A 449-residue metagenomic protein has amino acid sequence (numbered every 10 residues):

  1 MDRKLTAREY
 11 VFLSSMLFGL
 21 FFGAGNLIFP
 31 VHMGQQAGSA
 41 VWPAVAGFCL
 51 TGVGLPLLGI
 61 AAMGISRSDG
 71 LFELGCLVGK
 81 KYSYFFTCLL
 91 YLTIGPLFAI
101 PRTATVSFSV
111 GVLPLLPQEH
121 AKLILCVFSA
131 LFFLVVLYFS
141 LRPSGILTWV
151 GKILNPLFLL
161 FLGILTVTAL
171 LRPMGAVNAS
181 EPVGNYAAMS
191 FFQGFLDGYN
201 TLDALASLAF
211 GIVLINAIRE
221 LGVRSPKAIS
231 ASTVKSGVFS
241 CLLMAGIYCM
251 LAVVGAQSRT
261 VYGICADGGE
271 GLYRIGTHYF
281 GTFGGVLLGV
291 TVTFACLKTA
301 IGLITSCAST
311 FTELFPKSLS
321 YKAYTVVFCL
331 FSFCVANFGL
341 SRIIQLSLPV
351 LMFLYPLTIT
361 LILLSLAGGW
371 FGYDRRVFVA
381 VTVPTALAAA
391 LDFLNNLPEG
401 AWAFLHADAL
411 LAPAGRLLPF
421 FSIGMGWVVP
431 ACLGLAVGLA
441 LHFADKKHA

Functional and structural regions predicted by a protein language model:
V11-F22, L92, T168-G175, G184-L251 (+3 more regions): Hydrophobic, membrane-embedded alpha-helices of multi-pass small-molecule transporters
H32, S83-P117, C296-E313: Hydrophobic transmembrane alpha-helices that form the core helical bundles of multi-pass secondary transporters
G54, L58, L157-A169, A206 (+3 more regions): Selective recognition of specific alpha-helical transmembrane segments in multi-pass small-molecule
I65-E73, L131-L154, E220-V223, F333-L346 (+1 more regions): Membrane-water interface regions at transmembrane-helix termini and the short interhelical loops of multi-pass membrane
G70-G79, I247-L297, E313, P349: TM-loop-TM module centered on a large, flexible mid-protein loop between adjacent transmembrane helices in multi-pass
P96, I100, L159-Y186, A204-L205 (+4 more regions): Hydrophobic alpha-helical segments and their helix-loop junctions in multi-pass secondary transporters
S140-A169, L348-I359, F378-L387: Membrane-interface loop-to-helix entry segments
R172, F192, D374-A449: A generic transmembrane alpha-helix motif of multi-pass inner-membrane proteins
